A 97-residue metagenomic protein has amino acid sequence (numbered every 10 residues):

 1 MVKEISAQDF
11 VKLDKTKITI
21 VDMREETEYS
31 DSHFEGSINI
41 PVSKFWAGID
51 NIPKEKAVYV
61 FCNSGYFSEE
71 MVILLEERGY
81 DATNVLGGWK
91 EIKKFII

Functional and structural regions predicted by a protein language model:
M1-T19, E26-A57, Y66-I97: Rhodanese-like catalytic fold shared by cysteine-dependent sulfurtransferases and DSP/PTP-type phosphatases
F61-C62: Short, surface-exposed ligand- or partner-binding patches at beta-edge/loop junctions that are enriched in aromatics
